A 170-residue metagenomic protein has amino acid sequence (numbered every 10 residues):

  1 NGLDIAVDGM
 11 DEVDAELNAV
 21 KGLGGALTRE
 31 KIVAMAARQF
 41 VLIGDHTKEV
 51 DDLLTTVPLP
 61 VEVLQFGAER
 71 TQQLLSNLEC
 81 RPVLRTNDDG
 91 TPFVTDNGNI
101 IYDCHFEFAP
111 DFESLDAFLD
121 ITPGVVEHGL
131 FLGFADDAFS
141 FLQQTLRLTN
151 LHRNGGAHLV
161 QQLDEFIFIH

Functional and structural regions predicted by a protein language model:
N1-L142, R147: Conserved phosphate- and dinucleotide-binding cores of soluble alpha/beta proteins, encompassing both enzyme active
T145, H152, G156-I167: Hydrophobic, low-acid, alpha-helix-prone terminal segments
